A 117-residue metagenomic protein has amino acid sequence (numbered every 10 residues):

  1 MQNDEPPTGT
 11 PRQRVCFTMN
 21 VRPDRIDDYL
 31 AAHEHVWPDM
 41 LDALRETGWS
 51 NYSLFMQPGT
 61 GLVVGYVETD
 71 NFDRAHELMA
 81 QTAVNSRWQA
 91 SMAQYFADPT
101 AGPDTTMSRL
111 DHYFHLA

Functional and structural regions predicted by a protein language model:
Q2-T8, P58-G59, Q89-A117: Glycine-rich beta-strand-turn "strand-cap" elements at beta-sheet edges
G9, Q13: GIY-YIG nuclease catalytic motif and its immediate N-terminal context
R14-N20: Active-site-flanking beta-strand signature of metal-NTP-handling nucleotidyl enzymes and homologous cyclase-like
F17, Y29, H33, G65: Hydrophobic pocket/interface hotspot
R25-S50: Short amphipathic alpha-helical segments
I26, V63, R74-H76: Intrinsically disordered, low-complexity acidic/polar segments
L41-V64, E68-D70: Short, glycine- and small/hydrophobic-rich beta-strand elements in well-ordered beta-sheets
T47, T69-S108: An amphipathic, aromatic/His-enriched active-site/gating alpha helix that lines ligand/cofactor pockets
